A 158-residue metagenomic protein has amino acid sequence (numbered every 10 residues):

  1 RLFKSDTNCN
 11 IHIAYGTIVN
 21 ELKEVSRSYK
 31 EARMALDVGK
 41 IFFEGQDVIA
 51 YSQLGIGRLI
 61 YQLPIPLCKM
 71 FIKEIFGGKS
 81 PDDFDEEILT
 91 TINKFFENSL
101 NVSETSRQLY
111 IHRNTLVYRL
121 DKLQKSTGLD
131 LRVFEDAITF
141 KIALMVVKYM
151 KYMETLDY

Functional and structural regions predicted by a protein language model:
R1-Y158: Cytosolic nucleotide-utilizing catalytic cores of signal-transduction proteins
